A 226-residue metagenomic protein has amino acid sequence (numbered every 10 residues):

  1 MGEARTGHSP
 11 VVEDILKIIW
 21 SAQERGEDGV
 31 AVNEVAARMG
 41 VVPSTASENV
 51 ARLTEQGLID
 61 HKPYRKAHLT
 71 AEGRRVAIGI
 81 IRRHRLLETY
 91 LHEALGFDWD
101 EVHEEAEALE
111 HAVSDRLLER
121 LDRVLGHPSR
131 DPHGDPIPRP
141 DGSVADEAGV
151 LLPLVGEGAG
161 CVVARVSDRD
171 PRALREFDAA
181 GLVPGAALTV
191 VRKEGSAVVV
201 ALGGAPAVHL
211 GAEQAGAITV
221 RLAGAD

Functional and structural regions predicted by a protein language model:
M1-G40: Extreme N-terminal segment that seeds HTH/winged-HTH DNA-binding domains in transcriptional regulators
A36, T54, H92: The alpha-helix within a helix-turn-helix
V50-A51: Short, hydrophobic-biased segments on the C-terminal half of alpha helices that form "recognition helices"
T54-K62: A short, conserved structural fragment
R65-H84: Basic, amphipathic "hinge/linker" alpha-helix immediately C-terminal to the N-terminal HTH DNA-binding motif
E110-G216: Mid-protein regulatory/catalytic core that forms ligand/cofactor-binding pockets and protein-protein interaction
